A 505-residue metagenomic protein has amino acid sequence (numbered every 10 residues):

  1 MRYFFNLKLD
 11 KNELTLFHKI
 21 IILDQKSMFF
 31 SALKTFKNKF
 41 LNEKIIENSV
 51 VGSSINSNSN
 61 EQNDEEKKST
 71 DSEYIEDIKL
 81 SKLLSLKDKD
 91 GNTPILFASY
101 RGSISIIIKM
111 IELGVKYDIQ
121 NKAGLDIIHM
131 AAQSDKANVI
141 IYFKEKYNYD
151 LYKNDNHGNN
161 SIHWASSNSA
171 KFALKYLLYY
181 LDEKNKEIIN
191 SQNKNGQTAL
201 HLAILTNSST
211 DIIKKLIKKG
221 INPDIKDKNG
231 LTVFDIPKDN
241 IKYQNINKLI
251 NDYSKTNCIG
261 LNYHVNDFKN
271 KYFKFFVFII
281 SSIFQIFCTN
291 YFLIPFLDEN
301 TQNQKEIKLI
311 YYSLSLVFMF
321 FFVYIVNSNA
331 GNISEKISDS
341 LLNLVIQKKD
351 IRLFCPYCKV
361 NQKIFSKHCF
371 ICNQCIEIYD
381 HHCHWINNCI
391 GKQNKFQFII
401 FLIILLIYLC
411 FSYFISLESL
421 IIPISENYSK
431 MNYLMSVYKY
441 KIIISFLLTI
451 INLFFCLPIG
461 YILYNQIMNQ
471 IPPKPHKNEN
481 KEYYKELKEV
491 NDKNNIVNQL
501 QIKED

Functional and structural regions predicted by a protein language model:
R2-F4, S31-E43, Y74-L83, I108-K116 (+4 more regions): Ankyrin repeat domain, specifically the short helix-to-loop turn at the C-terminus of the second helix of each repeat
L9-D10, D88, N121, D155 (+2 more regions): Ankyrin repeat boundary/linker residues
D24, G102, D135, S169 (+2 more regions): Ankyrin-repeat intra-repeat helix-capping/turn positions
M28, S105-I106, N138-V139, F172-A173 (+2 more regions): Conserved ankyrin/ankyrin-like repeat signature
P223-S254: Leucine-rich solenoid repeat scaffolds
N251-D505: Membrane-associated feature with strongest affinity for ZDHHC
